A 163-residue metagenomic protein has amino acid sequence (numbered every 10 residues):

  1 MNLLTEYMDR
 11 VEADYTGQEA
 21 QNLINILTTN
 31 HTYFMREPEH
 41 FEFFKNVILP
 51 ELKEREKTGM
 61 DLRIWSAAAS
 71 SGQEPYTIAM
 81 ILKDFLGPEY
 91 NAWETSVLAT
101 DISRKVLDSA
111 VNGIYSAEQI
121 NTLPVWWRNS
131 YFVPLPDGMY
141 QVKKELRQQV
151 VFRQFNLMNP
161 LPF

Functional and structural regions predicted by a protein language model:
M1-W65: Conserved AdoMet
A13, P50, D84, R104 (+1 more regions): Active-site micro-motifs of SAM-dependent methyltransferase domains
N30-F34, S71, P160: Short strand->helix junction
M35-P50, Y76, L146-L157: N-terminal "domain-start" segment that seeds a small globular fold
I48, L52, L82-L86, I114: Active-site catalytic pocket residues across diverse enzymes, especially alpha/beta-hydrolases
W65-S71: Aromatic-flanked redox-active Cys/Sec active sites in thiol-based oxidoreductases, especially the WC-centered
A67, P88-F163: Extended basic-aromatic, gly/pro-enriched interface segments that bind polyanionic ligands
S71-Y90: Conserved SAM-binding loop of SAM-dependent methyltransferases across substrates and taxa, primarily the Class I
